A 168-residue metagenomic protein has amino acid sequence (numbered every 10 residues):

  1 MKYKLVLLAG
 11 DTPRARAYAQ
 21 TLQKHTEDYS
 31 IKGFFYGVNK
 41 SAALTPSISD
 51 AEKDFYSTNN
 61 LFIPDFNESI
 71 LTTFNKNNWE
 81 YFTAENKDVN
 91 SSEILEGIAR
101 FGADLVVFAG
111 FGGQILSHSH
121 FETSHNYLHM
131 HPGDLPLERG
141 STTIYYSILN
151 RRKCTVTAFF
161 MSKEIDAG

Functional and structural regions predicted by a protein language model:
M1-G168: One-carbon transfer enzymes
